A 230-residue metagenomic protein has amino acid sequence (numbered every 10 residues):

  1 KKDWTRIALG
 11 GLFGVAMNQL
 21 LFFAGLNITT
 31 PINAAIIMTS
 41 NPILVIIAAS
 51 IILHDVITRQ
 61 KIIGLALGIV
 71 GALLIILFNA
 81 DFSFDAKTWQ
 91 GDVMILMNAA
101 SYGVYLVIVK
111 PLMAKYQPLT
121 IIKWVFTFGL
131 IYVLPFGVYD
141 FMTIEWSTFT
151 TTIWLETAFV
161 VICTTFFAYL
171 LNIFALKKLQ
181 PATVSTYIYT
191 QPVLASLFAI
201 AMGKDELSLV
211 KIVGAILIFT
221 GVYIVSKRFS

Functional and structural regions predicted by a protein language model:
K1-M38, L74, V161-L179: Specific transmembrane alpha-helical segments of multi-pass solute transporters/efflux pumps, especially DMT/EamA
K1-T5, L77-S101, V138-A158, E206-V213: Juxtamembrane helix-entry segments on the extracytoplasmic side of multipass membrane proteins
D3-G10, I57-V70, Y116-V125: Cytoplasmic-side transmembrane-helix entry/capping segments in multi-pass membrane proteins
G11-L12, A16, L20, I43-I47 (+6 more regions): Hydrophobic/small/kink-forming positions within alpha-helical transmembrane segments of polytopic membrane proteins
F23-K61, N98, P181-I200: Specific alpha-helical transmembrane segments that line the substrate/conduction pathway and gating interfaces
G25, I51-L53, I57, L112 (+5 more regions): Hydrophobic/aromatic residues within transmembrane alpha-helices of multi-pass small-molecule transporters
V45-I47, I51, S83-T143, L171: Transmembrane alpha-helical segments that form core, pore/gating elements of small-molecule transporters/exporters
A48, I57-N79, V133, Y189 (+2 more regions): Hydrophobic transmembrane alpha-helices of multi-pass small-molecule transport proteins
